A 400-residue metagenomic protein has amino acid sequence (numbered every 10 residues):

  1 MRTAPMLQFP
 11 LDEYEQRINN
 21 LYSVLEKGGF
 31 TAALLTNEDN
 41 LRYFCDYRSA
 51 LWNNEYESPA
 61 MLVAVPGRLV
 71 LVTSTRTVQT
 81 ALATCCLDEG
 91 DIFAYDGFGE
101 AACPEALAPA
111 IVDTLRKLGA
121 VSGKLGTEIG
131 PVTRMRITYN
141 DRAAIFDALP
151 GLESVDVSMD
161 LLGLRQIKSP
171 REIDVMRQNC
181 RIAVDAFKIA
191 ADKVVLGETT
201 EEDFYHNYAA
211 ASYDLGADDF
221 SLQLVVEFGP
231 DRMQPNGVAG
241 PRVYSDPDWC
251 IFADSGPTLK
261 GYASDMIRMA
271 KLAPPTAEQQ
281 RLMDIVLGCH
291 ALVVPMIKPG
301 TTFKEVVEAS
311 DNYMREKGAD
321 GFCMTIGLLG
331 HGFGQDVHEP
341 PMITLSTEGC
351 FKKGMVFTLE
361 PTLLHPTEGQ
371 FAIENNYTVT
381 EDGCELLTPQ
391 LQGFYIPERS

Functional and structural regions predicted by a protein language model:
M1-S400: Active-site neighborhoods and metal-handling regions in enzymes and metal-associated proteins
